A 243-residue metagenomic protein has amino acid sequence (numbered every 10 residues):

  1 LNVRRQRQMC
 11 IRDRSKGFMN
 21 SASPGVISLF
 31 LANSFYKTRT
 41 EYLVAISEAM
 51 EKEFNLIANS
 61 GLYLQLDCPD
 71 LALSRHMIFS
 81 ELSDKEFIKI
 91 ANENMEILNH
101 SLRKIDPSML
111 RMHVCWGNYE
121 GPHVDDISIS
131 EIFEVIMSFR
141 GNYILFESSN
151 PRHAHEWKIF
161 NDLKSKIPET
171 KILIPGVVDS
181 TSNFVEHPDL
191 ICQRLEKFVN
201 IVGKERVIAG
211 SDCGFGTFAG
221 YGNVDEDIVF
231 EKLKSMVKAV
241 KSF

Functional and structural regions predicted by a protein language model:
L1-I11: Single conserved hydrophobic/aromatic residue that forms the stacking wall/gate of nucleotide- or nucleobase-binding
R4-R5, T40-E53, E186-F198: Glycine-rich anion/phosphate-binding loops
R12-S15, A49-L66, H100-M109, S138 (+1 more regions): Secondary-structure boundary elements
G17-K37, S60-K89, H113-E120, G210-T217: Active-site-proximal loop/short-helix segments that contain or immediately flank catalytic acid/base residue(s)
L31-A45, R75-N92, P122-I129, S138-Y143 (+2 more regions): Glycine-rich tight-turn/loop motif centered on a GG-T
D84-P107: Gly/Pro-rich turn-and-neighbor structural signature
A91-L98, H123-I129, S149-K158: A general structural motif
R103, G117, E131-F243: Catalytic-face loop-and-helix region of soluble metabolic enzyme cores
